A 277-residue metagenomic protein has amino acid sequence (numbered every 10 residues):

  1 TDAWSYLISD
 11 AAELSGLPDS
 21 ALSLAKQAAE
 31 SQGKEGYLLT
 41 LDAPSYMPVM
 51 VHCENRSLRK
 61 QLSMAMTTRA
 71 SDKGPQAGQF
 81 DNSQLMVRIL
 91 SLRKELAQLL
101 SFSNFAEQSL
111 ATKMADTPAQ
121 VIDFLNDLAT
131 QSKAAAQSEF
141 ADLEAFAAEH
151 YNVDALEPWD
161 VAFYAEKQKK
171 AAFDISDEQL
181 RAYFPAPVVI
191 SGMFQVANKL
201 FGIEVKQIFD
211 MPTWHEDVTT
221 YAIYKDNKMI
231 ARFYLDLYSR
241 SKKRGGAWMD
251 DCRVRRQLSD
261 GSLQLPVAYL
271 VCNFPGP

Functional and structural regions predicted by a protein language model:
T1-T40, V87, L92, Q98 (+1 more regions): Active-site-proximal, well-structured secondary-structure segments within enzyme catalytic domains
K34, Y46, C53-R59, R93: Non-catalytic interaction-recognition regions
Y37-L39, M50-H52, K60-Q61, F102: Propeptide (latency) domains of metzincin metalloproteases
A43, V51-R56, T220, S239: His/Glu-rich zincin catalytic helix
S45-M47, M66-K73, F201, V205 (+1 more regions): Structural motif corresponding to the C-terminal cap of alpha-helices
H52-K73: Short, charge-rich amphipathic alpha-helices with coiled-coil/heptad character
E54, D81-Q84: Short alpha-helix boundary/capping segments
A77-D81, F124: Non-transmembrane, amphipathic alpha-helical segments
